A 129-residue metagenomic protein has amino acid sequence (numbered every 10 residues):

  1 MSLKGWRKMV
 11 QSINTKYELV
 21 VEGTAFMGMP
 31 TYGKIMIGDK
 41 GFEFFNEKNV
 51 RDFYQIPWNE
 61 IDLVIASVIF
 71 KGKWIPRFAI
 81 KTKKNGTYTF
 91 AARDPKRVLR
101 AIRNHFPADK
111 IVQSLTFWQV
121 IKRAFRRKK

Functional and structural regions predicted by a protein language model:
M1-I37, Y54, I111-K129: Anionic N-terminal interaction surfaces
A25-K34, G38-I69, W74-R77: Phosphoinositide-binding peripheral membrane targeting modules
D62-I65, K96-A108: Short, surface-exposed linear segments at secondary-structure transitions and domain or protein termini
I69-F78, N104-V120: Short, surface-exposed secondary-structure junctions/capping segments
I80-A101: Canonical phosphoinositide-binding patch of PH/PH-like domains
